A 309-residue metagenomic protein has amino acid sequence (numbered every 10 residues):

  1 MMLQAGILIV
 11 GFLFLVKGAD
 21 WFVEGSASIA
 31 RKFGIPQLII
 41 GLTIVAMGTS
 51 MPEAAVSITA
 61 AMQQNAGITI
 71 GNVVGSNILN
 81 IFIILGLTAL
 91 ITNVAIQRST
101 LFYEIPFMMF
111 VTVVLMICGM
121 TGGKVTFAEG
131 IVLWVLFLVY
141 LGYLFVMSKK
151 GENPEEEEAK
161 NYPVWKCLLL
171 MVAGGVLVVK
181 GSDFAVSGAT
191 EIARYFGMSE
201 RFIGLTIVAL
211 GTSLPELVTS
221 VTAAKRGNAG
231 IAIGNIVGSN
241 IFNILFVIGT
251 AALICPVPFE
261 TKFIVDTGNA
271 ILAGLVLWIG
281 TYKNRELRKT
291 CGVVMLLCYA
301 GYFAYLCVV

Functional and structural regions predicted by a protein language model:
M1-V309: Hydrophobic alpha-helical segments, chiefly the membrane-spanning helices and signal/signal-anchor peptides
